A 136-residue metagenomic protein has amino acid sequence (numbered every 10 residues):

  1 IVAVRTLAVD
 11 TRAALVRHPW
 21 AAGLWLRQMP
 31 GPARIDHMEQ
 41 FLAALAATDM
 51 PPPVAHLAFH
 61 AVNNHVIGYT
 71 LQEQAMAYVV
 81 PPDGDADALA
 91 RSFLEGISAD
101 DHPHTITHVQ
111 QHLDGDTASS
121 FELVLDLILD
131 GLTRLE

Functional and structural regions predicted by a protein language model:
I1-D36, P52-A55, F59-V62: Hydrophobic alpha-helical connector segments
A13, H60-I67, E95, D126 (+1 more regions): Generic alpha-helical structural context detector
A14-R17, A43, A47-P51, L129 (+1 more regions): Secondary-structure boundary elements
P19, G23, T70-A77, E136: Short amphipathic alpha-helical interaction/hinge segments
A22, A44, T48, H108-G115: Alpha-helix C-capping/helix-to-loop hinge sites
Q40-M76, V80-D83, A88-S92: A contiguous pocket-lining binding segment that forms or flanks enzyme active sites
A75-E136: C-terminal peripheral helix-coil segments that are non-catalytic and often amphipathic
